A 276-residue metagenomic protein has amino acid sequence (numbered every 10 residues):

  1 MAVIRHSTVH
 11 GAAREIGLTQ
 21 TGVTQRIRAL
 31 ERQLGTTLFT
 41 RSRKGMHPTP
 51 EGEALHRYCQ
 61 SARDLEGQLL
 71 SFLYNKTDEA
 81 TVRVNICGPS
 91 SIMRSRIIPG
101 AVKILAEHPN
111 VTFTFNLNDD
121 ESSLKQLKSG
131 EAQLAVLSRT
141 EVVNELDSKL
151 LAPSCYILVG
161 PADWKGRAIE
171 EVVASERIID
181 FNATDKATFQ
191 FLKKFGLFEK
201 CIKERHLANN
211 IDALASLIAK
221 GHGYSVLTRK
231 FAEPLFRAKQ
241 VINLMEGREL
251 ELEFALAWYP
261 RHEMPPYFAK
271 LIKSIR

Functional and structural regions predicted by a protein language model:
M1, Q33-L34, L55-T77: Alpha-helical linker/hinge and terminal dimerization helices associated with HTH transcriptional regulators
M1-T19: Short helix-boundary/capping micro-motifs
T19, R26, G100: Residues within the DNA-recognition helix of helix-turn-helix
E31-P50: A short LG(V/I)-centered, amphipathic sequence patch enriched for acidic residue(s) preceding the LG motif
T81-N144: Central regulatory/effector-binding core of bacterial HTH transcription factors
S175-E199: Secondary-structure junction motif
E199-L244: Hydrophobic hinge/microswitch elements
L244-R276: A late-sequence structural motif
